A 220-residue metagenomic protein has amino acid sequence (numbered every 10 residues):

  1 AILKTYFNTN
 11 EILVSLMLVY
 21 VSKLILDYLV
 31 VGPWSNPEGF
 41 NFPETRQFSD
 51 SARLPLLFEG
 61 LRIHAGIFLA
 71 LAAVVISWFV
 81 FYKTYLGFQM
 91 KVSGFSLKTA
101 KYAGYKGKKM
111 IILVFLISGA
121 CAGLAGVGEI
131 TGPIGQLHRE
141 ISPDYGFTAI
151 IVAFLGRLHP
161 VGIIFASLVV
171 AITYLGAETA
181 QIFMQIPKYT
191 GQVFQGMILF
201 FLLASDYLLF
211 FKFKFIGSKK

Functional and structural regions predicted by a protein language model:
A1, V19-D27, G66-F79, F115-A125 (+3 more regions): Hydrophobic core segments of alpha-helical transmembrane domains in multi-pass membrane transport and ion-translocation
A1-T9: Transmembrane-helix boundary motif in ABC transporter permease subunits
F7, L29-P33, V80, G128-G132 (+2 more regions): Helix-loop junctions at the membrane-solvent interface of multi-pass transporters, primarily the C-terminal
E11, S15-K83: Transmembrane helix-bundle core of multi-pass membrane transporters and related energy-transducing complexes
N36-N41, G87-V92, F211-K220: Short, Lys/Arg-enriched, Gly/Pro-containing loop segments at transmembrane-helix junctions of multi-pass membrane
E59-Q136, P160-V161: Helix-loop-helix "hairpin" substructures at the membrane interface of multi-pass membrane proteins
F95, Y102-K109, A177-K220: Cytosolic-side transmembrane-helix boundaries in multi-pass membrane proteins
L116-A122, G128-G196: Transmembrane alpha-helical segments in multi-pass inner-membrane proteins
